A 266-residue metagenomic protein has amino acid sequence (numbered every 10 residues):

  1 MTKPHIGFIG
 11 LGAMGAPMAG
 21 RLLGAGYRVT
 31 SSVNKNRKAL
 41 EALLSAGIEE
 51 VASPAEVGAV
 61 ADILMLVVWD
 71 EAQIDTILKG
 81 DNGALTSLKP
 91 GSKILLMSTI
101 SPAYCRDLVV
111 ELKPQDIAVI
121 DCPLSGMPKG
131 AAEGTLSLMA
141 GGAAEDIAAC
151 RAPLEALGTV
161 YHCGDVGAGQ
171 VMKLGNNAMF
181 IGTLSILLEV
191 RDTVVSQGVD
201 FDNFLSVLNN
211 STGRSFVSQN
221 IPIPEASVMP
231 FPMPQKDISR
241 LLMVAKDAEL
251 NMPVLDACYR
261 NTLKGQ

Functional and structural regions predicted by a protein language model:
M1-L66, P128: NAD(P)+-binding Rossmann beta1-loop-alpha1 motif at the extreme N-terminus of oxidoreductases
I6, T99-N177: Rossmann-fold dinucleotide-binding core
A13, P17, E56, I63 (+6 more regions): Amphipathic alpha-helical hairpins
V29, E50, V119-I120, Y161 (+2 more regions): Hydrophobic beta-strand scaffold residues
S32, L66-V67, M97-S98, M139 (+3 more regions): Glycine- and other small-residue-rich loops at beta-strand/loop junctions that grip anionic moieties
P54-V119: Rossmann-fold NAD(P) dinucleotide-binding segment
A168-Q266: Helical "substrate-binding/catalytic lid" subdomain of Rossmann-like NAD(P)-dependent dehydrogenases/reductases
